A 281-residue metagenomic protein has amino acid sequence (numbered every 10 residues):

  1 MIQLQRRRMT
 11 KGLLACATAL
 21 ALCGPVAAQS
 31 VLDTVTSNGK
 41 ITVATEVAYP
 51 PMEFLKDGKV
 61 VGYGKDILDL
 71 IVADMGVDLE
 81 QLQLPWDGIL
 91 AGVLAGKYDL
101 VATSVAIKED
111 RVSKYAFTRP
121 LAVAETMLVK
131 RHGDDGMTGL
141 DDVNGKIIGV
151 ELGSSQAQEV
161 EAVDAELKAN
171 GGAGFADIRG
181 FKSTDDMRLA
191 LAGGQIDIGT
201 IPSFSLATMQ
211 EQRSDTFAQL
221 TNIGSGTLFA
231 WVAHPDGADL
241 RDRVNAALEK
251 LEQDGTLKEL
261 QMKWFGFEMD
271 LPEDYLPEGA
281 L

Functional and structural regions predicted by a protein language model:
Q29-S104, V244, D254, K263: Extracytoplasmic small-molecule ligand-binding "clamshell" domains of the periplasmic binding protein/Venus flytrap
S30, S155-G171, S214, Q219 (+1 more regions): Ligand-binding clefts/hinges and TM-proximal coupling segments of bilobed small-molecule sensing domains
T45-Y49, L82-D87, G96-K108, A124 (+5 more regions): Beta->alpha turn/N-cap motifs
V47, V123-K130, Q210-N245, F267-L281: Periplasmic-binding protein-like
L68-V77, Q156-G180, Q210-Q212: Ligand-binding cleft/hinge of the Venus flytrap
L82-Q83, D87-L100, K114-A116, D141-N144 (+3 more regions): Short helices/loops that flank or line small-molecule/ion binding pockets
G88, V105-S113, E159-E166, A190-S225: A ligand-binding cleft/hinge motif common to bilobed small-molecule-binding domains
R131-I148: Flexible hinge/capping segments at coil-to-helix
